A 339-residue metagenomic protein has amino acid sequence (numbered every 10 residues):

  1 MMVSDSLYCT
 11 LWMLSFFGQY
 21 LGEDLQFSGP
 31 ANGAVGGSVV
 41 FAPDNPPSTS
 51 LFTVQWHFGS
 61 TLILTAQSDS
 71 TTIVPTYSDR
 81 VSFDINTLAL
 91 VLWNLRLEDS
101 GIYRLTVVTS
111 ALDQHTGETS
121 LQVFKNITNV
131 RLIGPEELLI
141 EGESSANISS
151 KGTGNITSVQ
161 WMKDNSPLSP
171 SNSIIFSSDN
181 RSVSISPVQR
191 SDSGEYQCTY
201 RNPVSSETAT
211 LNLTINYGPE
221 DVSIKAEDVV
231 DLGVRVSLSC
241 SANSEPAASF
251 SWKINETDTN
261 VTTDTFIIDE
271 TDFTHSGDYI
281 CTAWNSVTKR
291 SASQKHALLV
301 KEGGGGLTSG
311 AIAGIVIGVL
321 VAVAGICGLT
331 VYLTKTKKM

Functional and structural regions predicted by a protein language model:
M1-G33, S50, P75, Y103 (+2 more regions): N-terminal Sec-dependent signal peptide, specifically the hydrophobic helical h-region
L21, A42-S78, S149, T153-S171 (+2 more regions): N-terminal V-set
G22-F27, K125-P135, Y217-K225: Proline-enriched interdomain boundary motifs that mark the N-terminal boundary and often initiate the first structured
S38-P43, L139, S144-G152, V234-S244: A short beta-strand segment in extracellular, disulfide-stabilized domains
V39, E98-T106, A146-I148, T157-V159 (+4 more regions): Conserved Ig-like domain signature around the intradomain disulfide
R80-T87, N172-D179, N255-T263: Short beta-strand segments within Ig-like beta-sandwich modules, predominantly Fibronectin type-III
I102-N126, P167, S191, E195-G218 (+1 more regions): Extracellular/luminal immunoglobulin-like beta-sandwich modules
I312-M339: Single-pass type I membrane-protein transmembrane alpha-helix
